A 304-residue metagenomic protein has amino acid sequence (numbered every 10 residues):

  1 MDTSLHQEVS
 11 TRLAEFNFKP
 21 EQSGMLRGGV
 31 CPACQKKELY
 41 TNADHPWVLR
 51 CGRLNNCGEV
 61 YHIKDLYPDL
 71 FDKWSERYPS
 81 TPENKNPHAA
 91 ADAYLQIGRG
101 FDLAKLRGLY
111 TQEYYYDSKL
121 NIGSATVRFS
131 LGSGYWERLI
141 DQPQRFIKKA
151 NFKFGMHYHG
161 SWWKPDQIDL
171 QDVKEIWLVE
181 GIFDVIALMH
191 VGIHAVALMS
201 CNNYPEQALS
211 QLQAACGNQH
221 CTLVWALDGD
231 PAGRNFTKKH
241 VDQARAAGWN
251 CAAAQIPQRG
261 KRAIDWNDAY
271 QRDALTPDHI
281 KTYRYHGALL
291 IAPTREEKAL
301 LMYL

Functional and structural regions predicted by a protein language model:
M1-E76, N86-S124, S210-Q213, V224: N-terminal structured subdomain of primase-like DNA metabolism proteins
M1-T11, P32, R50-G52, G58-V60 (+2 more regions): TOPRIM fold recognition
D2, R27, C57, L106 (+2 more regions): Short, polar loop/linker segments at the starts of domains and inter-domain junctions
P46-R53, K73-E76, S80, K85 (+1 more regions): Short, well-ordered strand-loop elements centered on a beta-strand within folded domains, enriched for acidic residues
V60-D65, G134-Q142, D265: Short amphipathic beta-strand/extended segments with alternating polar/hydrophobic composition
K64-N86, I168-D172, L290-A299: Intrinsic-disorder/low-complexity linker and hinge segments
E83-A89, P257-R259: Short acidic alpha-helix initiation/capping motifs at coil-to-helix transition points, especially at protein N-termini
D117-Q219: Phosphate-handling DNA/RNA-contact segment within nucleic-acid enzymes
